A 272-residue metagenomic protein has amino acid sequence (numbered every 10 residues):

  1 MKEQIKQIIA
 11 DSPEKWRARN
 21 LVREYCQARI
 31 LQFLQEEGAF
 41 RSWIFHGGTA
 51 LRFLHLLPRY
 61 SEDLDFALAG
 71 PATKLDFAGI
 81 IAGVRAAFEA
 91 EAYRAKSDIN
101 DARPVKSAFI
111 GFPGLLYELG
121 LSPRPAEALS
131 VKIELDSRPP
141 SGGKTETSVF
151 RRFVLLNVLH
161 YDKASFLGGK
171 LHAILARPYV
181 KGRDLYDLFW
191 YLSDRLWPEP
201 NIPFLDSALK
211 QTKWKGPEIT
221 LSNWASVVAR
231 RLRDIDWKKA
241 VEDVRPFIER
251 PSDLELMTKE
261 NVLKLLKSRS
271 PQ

Functional and structural regions predicted by a protein language model:
M1-W43, L54-L57, A69-Q272: Structured mid-to-C-terminal alpha-helical surface segments
H46-T49: Glycine-rich beta-strand-to-loop/alpha-helix junction loops that act as flexible
S61: Anion-coordinating catalytic cores for phosphoryl-, nucleotidyl-, and glycosidic chemistry
